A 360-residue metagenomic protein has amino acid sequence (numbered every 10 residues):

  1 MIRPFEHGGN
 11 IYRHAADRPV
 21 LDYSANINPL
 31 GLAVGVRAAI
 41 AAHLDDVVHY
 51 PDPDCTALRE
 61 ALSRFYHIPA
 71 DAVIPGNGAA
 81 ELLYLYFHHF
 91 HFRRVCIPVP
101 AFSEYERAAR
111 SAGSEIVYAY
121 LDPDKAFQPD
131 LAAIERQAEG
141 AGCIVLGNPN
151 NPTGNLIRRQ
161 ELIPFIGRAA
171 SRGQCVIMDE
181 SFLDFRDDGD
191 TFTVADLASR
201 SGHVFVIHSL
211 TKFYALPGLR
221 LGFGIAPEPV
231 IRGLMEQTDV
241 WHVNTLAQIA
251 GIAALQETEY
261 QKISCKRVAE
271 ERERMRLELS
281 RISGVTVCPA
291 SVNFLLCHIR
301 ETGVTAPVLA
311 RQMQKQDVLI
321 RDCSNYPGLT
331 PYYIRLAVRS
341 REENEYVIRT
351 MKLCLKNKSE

Functional and structural regions predicted by a protein language model:
M1-H49, G140: N-terminal "arm"/small-domain region of PLP-dependent enzymes with the aminotransferase-like
P4, H88-L146: PLP-dependent aminotransferase-like
G31-A33, H203-R281, V285-C288: PLP-dependent aminotransferase class I/II
P51, S63-L85, P98: Short loop-beta-helix segment that forms the pyridoxal 5′-phosphate
Y118-Y120, C143-N150, V176-E180, P289-A290: Short beta-strands and strand-loop turn motifs
Q128-E139, P152-V176, E180-L216: Active-site pre-lysine segment of PLP-dependent enzymes
Q160, K315-Q316, N325-E360: PLP-dependent enzyme catalytic core of the Aspartate aminotransferase-like
V268-A269, I282-Q316: Conserved PLP-binding catalytic core of the aspartate aminotransferase-like
